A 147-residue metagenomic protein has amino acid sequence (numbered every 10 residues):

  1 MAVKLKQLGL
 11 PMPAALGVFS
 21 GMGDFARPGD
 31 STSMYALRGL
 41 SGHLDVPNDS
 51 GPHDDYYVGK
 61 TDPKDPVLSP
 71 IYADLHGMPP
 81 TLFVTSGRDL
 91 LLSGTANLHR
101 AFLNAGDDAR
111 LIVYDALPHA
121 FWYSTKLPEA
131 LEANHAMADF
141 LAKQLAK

Functional and structural regions predicted by a protein language model:
M1-K147: Alpha/beta-hydrolase superfamily serine-hydrolase fold, recognizing
